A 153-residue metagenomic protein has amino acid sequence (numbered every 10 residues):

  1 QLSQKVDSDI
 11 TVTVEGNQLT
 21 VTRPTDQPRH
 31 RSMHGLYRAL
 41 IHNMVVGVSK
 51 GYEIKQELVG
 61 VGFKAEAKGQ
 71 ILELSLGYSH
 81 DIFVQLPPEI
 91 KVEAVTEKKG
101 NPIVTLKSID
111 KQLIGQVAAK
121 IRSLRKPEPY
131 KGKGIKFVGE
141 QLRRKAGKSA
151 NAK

Functional and structural regions predicted by a protein language model:
Q1-A119, S123-K153: N-terminal intrinsically disordered, cationic/polar leader segments that include organellar targeting peptides
